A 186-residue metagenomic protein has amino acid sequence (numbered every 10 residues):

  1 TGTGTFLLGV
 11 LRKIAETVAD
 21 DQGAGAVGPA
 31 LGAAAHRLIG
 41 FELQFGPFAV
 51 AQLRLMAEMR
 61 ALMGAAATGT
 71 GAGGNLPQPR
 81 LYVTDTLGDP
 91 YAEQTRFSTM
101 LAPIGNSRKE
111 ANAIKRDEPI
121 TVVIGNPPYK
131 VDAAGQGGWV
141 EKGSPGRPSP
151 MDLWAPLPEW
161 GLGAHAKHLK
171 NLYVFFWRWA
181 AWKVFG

Functional and structural regions predicted by a protein language model:
T1-G186: SAM-dependent methyltransferase catalytic region
